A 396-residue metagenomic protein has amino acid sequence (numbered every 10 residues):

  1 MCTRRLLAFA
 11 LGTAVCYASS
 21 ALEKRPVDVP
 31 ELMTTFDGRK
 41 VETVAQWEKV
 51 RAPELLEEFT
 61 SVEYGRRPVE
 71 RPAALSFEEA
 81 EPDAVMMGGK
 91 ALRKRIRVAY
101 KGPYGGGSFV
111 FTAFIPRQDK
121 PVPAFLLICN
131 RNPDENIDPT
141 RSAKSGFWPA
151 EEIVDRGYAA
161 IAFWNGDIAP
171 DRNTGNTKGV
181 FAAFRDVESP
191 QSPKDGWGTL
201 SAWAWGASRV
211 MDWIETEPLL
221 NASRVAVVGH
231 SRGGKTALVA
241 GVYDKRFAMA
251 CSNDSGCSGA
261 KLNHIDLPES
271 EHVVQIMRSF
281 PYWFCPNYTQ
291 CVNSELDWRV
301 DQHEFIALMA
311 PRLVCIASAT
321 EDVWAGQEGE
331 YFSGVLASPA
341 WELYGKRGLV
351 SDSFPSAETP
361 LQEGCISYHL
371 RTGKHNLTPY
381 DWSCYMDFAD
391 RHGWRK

Functional and structural regions predicted by a protein language model:
A10-S19: Hydrophobic h-region of N-terminal signal peptides that target proteins for export in Gram-negative bacteria
S19-E70: N-terminal pre-domain segments of enzymes
R66-P123: N-terminal cap/lid segment of alpha/beta-hydrolase-fold proteins
K120, F125-L219, G256-I265: Cap/lid segment of the alpha/beta-hydrolase catalytic domain
N132, N136-D138, S208-S270, S294-E295: Primarily recognizes the serine-hydrolase "nucleophile elbow" in alpha/beta-hydrolase and SGNH/GDSL folds
S252-F305, E330-S351: Mobile cap/lid helix-loop segments that gate and shape the active-site cleft of serine hydrolases
S279, G334-K396: C-terminal catalytic histidine-bearing segment of alpha/beta-hydrolase fold enzymes
A310-A325, R371-G373: Conserved strand-to-loop "acid loop" that flanks and positions the catalytic carboxylate
